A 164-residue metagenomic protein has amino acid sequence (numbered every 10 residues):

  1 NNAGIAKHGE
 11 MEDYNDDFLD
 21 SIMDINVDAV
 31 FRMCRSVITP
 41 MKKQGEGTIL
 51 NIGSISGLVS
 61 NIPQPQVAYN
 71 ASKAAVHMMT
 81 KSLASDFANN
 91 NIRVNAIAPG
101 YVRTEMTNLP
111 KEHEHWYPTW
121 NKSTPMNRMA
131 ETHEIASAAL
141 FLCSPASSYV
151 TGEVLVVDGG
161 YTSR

Functional and structural regions predicted by a protein language model:
E10-M11, F18-M23, W116, W120: Substrate-binding pocket helix/loop in short-chain dehydrogenase/reductase
C34, S72, T80: Active-site helix of classical SDR
T39, S85-D86, S148: Alpha-helical segment proximal to the catalytic Tyr-Lys
S54: Residue(s) in the substrate-gating loop at a strand-loop-helix junction that position the organic substrate next
A88, R93, V150-G152: Short, small/polar-rich loop/turn modules that mediate ligand/substrate recognition or access, typified
T124-I135: A conserved structural motif in NAD(P)-dependent oxidoreductases
A139-L140, T151-R164: Short C-terminal tail/terminal secondary-structure segment of NAD(P)H-dependent dehydrogenase/reductase domains
